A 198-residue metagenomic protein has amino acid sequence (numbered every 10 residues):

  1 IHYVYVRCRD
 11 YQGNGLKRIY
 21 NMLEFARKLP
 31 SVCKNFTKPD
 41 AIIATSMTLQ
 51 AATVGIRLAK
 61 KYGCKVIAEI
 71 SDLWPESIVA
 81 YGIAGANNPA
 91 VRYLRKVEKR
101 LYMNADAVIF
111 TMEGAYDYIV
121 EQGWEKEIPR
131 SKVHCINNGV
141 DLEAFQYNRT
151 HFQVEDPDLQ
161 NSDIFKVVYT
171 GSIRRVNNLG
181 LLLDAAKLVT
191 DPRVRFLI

Functional and structural regions predicted by a protein language model:
I1-F36, N137: A conserved catalytic-core segment of Leloir-type glycosyltransferases
I19-K28, P39-C64, A68-S77: An aromatic- and histidine-rich active-site surface loop
N21, Y62-I67, E76-R100: Nucleotide-sugar donor phosphate/pyrophosphate-binding loop at the beta->alpha transition of glycosyltransferases
P30, Q50-T53, R57-K61, N88-F110: Membrane-proximal helix-turn-helix segments that form the acceptor-binding/catalytic region of lipid-linked
A51, G114-D117: Alpha-helix capping/helix-boundary segments
G114, I136-G139: Carbohydrate-associated surface elements
V120, W124, G139-D156, D163 (+1 more regions): Acidic anion/phosphate-binding donor-loop and adjacent secondary structure in glycosyltransferase catalytic cores
D158-N177, L183-A186, L197: Conserved donor-binding/catalytic core segment of Leloir-type glycosyltransferases
